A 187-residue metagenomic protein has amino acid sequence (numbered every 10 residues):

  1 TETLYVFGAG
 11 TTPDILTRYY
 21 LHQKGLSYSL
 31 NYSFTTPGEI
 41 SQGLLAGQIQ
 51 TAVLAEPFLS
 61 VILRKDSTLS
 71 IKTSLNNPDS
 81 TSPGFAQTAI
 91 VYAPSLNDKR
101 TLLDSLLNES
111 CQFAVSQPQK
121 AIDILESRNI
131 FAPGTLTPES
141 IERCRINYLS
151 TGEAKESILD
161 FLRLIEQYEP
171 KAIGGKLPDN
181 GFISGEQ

Functional and structural regions predicted by a protein language model:
T1-V61, Q119: Bilobed "Venus flytrap"/periplasmic-binding protein-like clamshell domains and structurally analogous long
G8-T11, L75-P78, N129: Short glycine-enriched loops at secondary-structure junctions
Y28, A132-P133, A172-I173: Residue-level detector of short coil/turn "hinge" positions at structural boundaries
Y32, A121-L125, I173-L177: Surface-exposed patches in mature extracellular/periplasmic domains of secreted proteins
G38-L125: Pocket-lining segment of extracytoplasmic ligand-binding domains
S95-Y168: Secondary-structure end/capping motifs
L159, R163-Q187: Conserved C-terminal helix/tail region of periplasmic/extracytoplasmic solute-binding proteins
